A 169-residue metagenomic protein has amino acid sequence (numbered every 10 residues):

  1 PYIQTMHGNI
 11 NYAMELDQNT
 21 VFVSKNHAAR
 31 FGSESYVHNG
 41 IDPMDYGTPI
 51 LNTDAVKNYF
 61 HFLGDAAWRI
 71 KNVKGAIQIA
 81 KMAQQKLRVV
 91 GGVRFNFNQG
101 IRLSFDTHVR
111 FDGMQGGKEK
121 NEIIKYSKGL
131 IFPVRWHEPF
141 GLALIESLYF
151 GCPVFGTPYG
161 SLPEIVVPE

Functional and structural regions predicted by a protein language model:
E34-H38, D45-V90: Conserved donor-binding/catalytic core segment of Leloir-type glycosyltransferases
A67-K71, R135-L142, P163-E164: Nucleotide-sugar-dependent
G91, Q99-E122: Nucleotide-activated donor-binding/catalytic signature segment of Leloir-type glycosyltransferases, i.e., the conserved
N121, L144-Y149, P163-E164: Short alpha-helical segment that forms part of, or immediately flanks, the ligand-binding pocket in carbohydrate-active
L130-F132: A short hydrophobic beta-strand element within the catalytic core of glycosyltransferases that build diverse glycans
E138-G141, L148, P158: Short glycine/acidic-rich beta->alpha loop that forms part of the nucleotide-sugar donor binding site in diverse
P153-G156: Short hydrophobic beta-strand element within catalytic cores of glycosyltransferases and related nucleotide-activated
P158-E169: Short acidic/histidine- and often glycine-rich active-site loop of Leloir-type glycosyltransferases that engages
